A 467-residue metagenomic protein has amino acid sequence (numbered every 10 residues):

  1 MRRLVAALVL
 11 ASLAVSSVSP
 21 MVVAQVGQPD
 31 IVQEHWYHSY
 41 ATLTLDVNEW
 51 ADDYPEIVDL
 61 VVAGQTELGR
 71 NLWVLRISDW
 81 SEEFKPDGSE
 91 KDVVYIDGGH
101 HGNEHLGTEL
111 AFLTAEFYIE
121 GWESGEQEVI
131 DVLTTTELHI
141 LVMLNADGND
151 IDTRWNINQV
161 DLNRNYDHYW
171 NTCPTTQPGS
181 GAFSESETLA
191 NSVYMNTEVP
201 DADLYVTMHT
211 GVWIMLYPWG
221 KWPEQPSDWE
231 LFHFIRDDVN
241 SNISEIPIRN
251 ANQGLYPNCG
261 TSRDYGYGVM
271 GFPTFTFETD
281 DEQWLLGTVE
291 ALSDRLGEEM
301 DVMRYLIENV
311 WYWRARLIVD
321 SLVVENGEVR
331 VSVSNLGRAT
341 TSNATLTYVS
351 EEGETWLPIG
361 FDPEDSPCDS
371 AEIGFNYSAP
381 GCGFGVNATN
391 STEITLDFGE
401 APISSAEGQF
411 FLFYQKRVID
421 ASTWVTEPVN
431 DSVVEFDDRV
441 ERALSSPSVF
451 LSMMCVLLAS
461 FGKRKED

Functional and structural regions predicted by a protein language model:
R2-L10, S19, R249, S448-S452: Sec-dependent signal peptide recognition, specifically the positively charged N-region followed immediately by
V15-V26, E441-A443: Sec-dependent signal peptide cleavage junction
V23-W73: Short glycine- and acidic-rich boundary segments immediately preceding or forming the N-terminal edge of structured
V26-W36, W170-R442: C-terminal accessory segments enriched in acidic
V74-G88, G99: Short beta-strand-to-loop junctions in surface cap/lid or active-site-entrance loops
S81, S124-E128, P257-D264: Alpha-helical scaffolding within the catalytic cores of extracellular/periplasmic polymer-degrading hydrolases
D87-H100, H105-W229, D237, T276-E278: Active-site/substrate-binding loop(s) of hydrolase catalytic cores
S446-R464: A cross-kingdom C-terminal cell-surface attachment/processing module
